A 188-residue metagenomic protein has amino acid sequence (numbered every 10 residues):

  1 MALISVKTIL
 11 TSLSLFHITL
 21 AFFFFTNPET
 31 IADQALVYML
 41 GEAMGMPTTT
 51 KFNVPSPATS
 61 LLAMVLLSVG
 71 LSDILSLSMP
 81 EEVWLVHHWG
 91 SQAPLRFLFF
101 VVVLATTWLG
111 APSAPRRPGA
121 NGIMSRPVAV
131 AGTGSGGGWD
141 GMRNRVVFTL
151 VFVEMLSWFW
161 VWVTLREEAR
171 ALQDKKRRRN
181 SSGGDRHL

Functional and structural regions predicted by a protein language model:
L3-T8, L13-L20, T59-L62, L66 (+2 more regions): Eukaryotic polytopic
I18-A32: Alpha-helical transmembrane segments of multi-pass membrane proteins
T30, Q34, Y38, S78-E82 (+1 more regions): Membrane-interface elements of multi-pass transporters and channels
A32-F52: Perimembrane loop-to-helix junctions flanking transmembrane segments
G45-L67: Interfacial helix-start motif at the membrane-water boundary
